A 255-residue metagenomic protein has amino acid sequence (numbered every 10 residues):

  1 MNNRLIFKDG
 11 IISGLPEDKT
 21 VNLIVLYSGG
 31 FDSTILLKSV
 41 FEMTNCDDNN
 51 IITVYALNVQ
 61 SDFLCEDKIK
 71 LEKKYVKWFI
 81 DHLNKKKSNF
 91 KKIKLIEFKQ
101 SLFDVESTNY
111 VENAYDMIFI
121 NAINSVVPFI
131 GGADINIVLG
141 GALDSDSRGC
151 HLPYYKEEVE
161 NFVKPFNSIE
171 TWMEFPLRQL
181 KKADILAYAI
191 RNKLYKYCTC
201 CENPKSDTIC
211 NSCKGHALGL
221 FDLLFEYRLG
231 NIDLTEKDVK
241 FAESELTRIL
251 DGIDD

Functional and structural regions predicted by a protein language model:
M1-D255: Nucleotide-activated chemistry modules centered on ATP-dependent adenylation/adenylyltransferase
